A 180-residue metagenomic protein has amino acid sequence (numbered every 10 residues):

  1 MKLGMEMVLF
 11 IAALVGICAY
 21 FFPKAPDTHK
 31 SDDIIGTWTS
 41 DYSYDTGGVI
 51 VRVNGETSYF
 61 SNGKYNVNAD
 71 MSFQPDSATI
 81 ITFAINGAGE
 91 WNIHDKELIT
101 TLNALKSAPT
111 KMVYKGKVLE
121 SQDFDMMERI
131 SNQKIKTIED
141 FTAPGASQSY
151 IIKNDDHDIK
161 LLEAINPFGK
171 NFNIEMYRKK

Functional and structural regions predicted by a protein language model:
K2-N86, H94, I99-K180: Lipid interaction determinants
